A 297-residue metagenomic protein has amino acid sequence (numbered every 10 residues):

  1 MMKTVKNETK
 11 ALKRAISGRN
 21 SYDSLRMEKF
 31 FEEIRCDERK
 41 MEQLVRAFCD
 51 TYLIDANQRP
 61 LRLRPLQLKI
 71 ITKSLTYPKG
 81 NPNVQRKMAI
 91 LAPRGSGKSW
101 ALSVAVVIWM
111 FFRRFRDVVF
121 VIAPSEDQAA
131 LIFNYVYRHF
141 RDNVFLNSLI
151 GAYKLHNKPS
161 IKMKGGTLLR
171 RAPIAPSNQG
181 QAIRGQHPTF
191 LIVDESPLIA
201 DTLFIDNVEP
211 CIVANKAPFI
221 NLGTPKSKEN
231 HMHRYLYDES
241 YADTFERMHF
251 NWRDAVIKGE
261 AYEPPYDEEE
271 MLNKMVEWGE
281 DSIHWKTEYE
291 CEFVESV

Functional and structural regions predicted by a protein language model:
M2-V297: Phosphate/NTP-binding elements of NTP-utilizing enzymes
